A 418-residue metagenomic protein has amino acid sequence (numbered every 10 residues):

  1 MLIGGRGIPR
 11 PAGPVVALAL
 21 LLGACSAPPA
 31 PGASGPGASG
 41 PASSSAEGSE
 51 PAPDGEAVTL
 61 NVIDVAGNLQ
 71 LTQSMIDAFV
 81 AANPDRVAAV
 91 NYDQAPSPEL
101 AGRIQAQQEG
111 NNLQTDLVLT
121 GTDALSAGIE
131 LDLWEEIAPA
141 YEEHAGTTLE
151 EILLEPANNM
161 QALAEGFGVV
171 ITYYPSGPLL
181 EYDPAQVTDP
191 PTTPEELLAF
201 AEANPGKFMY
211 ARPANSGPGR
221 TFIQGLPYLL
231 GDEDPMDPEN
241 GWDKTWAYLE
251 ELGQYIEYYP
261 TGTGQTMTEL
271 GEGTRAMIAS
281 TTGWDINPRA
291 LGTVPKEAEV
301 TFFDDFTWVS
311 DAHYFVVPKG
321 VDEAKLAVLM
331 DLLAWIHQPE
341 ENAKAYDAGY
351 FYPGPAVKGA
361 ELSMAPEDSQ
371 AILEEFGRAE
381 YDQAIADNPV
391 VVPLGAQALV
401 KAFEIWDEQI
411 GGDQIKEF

Functional and structural regions predicted by a protein language model:
C25-A42: Bacterial lipoprotein signal-peptidase II cleavage site
P53-S126, T268: Early extracytoplasmic/lumenal segment of secretory-pathway proteins
I63-A66, A164-P175, Y182-A185, D189 (+3 more regions): Short beta-strand->loop
L71, A203-A211, W335-A360: Periplasmic-binding protein-like
L113-T120, E135-Y182: A structural signal for short loop-to-beta-strand junctions that line the ligand-binding cleft of periplasmic/secreted
L179-Q186, P227-L229, A312-K325, K344-A348: A bilobed periplasmic-binding-protein/Venus flytrap-type ligand-binding module shared by bacterial periplasmic
Y210, N215-T221, D234-V300: Ligand-binding pocket segment of bilobal, Venus flytrap-like solute-binding proteins
R378-F418: Conserved C-terminal helix/tail region of periplasmic/extracytoplasmic solute-binding proteins
